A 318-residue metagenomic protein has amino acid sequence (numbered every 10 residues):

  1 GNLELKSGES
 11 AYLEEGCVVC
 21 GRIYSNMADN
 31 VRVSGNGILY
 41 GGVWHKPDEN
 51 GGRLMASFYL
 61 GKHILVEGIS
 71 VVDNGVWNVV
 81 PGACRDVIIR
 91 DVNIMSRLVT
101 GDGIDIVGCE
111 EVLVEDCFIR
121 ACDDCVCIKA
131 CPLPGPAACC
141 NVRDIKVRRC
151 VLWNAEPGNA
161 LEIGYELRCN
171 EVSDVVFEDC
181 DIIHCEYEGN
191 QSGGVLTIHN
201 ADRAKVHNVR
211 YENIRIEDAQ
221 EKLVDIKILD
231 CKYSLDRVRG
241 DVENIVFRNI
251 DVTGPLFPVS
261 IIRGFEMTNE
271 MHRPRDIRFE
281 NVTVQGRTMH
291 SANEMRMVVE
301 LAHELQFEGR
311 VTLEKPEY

Functional and structural regions predicted by a protein language model:
G1-Y318: Extracellular/periplasmic carbohydrate-active domains that bind, remodel, or depolymerize complex polysaccharides
